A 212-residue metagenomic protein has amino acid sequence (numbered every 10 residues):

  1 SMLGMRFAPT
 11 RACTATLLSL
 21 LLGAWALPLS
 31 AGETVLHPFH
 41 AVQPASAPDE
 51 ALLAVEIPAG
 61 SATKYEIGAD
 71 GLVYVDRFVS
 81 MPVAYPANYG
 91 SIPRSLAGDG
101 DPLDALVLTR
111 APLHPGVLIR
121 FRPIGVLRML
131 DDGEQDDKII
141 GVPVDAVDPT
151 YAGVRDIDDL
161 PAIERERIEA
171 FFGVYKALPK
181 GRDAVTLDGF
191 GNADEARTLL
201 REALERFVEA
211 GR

Functional and structural regions predicted by a protein language model:
M2-L17: Bacterial N-terminal signal peptides that target proteins for export
T14-P28: Bacterial N-terminal signal peptides
G32-R212: Hydrophobic N-terminal alpha-helices or hydrophobic patches in metabolic proteins across all domains of life
